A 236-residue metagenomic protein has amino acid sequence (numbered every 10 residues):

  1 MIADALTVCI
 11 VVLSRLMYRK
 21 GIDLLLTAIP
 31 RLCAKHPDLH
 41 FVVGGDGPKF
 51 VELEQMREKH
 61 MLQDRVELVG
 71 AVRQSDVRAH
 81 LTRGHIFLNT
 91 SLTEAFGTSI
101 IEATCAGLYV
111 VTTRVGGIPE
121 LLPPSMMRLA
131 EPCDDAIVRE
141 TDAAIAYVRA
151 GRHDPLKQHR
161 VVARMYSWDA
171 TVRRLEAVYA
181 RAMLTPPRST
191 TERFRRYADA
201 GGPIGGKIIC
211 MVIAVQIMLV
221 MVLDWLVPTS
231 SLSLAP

Functional and structural regions predicted by a protein language model:
I2-I29: Conserved donor-binding/catalytic core segment of Leloir-type glycosyltransferases
E54-V72: Nucleotide-activated donor-binding/catalytic signature segment of Leloir-type glycosyltransferases, i.e., the conserved
A71-V72, A79-G84: Short alpha-helical donor nucleotide-sugar binding micro-motif in glycosyltransferases
R78, F96, I101-C105, P119-E120: Short alpha-helical segment that forms part of, or immediately flanks, the ligand-binding pocket in carbohydrate-active
L92: Aromatic "clamp/platform" in nucleotide-sugar-dependent glycosyltransferases that forms part of the donor/acceptor
Y109-T112: Short hydrophobic beta-strand element within catalytic cores of glycosyltransferases and related nucleotide-activated
P124-D135, A144-R149: Conserved acidic donor-binding segment of nucleotide-sugar-dependent glycosyltransferases
R164, D169-P236: C-terminal amphipathic helix plus adjacent low-complexity, charged tail appended to glycosyltransferase catalytic
